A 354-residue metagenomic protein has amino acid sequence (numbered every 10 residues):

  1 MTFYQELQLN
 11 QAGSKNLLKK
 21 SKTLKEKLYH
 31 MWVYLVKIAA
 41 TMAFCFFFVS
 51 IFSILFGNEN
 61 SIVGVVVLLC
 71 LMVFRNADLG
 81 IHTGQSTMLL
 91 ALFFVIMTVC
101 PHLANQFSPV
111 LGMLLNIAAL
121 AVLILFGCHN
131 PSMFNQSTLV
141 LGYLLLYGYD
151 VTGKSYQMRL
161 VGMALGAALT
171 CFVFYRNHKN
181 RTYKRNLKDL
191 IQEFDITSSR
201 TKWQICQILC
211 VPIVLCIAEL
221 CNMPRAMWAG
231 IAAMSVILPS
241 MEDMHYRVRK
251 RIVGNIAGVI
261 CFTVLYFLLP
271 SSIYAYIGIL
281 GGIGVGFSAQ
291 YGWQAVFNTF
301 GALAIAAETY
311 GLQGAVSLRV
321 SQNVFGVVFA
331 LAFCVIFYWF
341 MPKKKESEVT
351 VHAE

Functional and structural regions predicted by a protein language model:
M1-L35, H178-T201, P342-E354: Intrinsically disordered, low-complexity non-transmembrane regions of multi-pass membrane transporters
M1-L90: N-terminal signal-anchor module of multipass membrane proteins
M42-F47, E59-A77, L114-T152, A167 (+2 more regions): Pore- and pathway-forming membrane helices of multi-pass small-molecule/ion transporters and channels
M42-S50, I54, L90-H102, N116-L125 (+9 more regions): Transmembrane alpha-helical segments of multi-pass membrane transport proteins and ion-pumping complexes
I51-E59, G84, M97-L111, G153-G162 (+2 more regions): Membrane-helix interface and helix-disruption motif detector
T83-L92, P131-G142, R249-A257, F297 (+1 more regions): Cytoplasmic-side transmembrane-helix entry/capping segments in multi-pass membrane proteins
P101-Q192, I196: Membrane-interface helix-loop-helix junctions at boundaries between adjacent transmembrane segments
P212-L265, L269: Transmembrane helical segments that form the transport core of multi-pass membrane transport proteins
